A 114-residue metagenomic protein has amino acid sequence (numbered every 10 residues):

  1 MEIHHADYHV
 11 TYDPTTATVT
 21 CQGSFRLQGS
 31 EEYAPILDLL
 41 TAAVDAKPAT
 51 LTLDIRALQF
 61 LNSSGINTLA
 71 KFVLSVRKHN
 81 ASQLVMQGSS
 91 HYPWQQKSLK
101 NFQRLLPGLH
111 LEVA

Functional and structural regions predicted by a protein language model:
M1-D38: STAS-typified acidic loop motif
T11-D13, Q22, R56, Q87 (+1 more regions): A structural detector for beta-sheet-dominated domains
T16, A46-T50, H79-Q83: A general structural motif
Q28, L58-L61, H91-W94: Glycine-/small-residue-rich active-site loops that bind phosphorylated ligands and cofactors
S30-A34, S63-I66, Q96-L99: Conserved strand-to-helix beginnings and helix N-cap segments that scaffold or border functional pockets
A34-T41, I66-A70: Amphipathic, non-transmembrane alpha-helical secondary structure
L40-S64, Q87: Short, glycine-/small-residue-enriched flexible loop/hinge segments at domain edges that mediate gating
T68-A114: Amphipathic, Lys/Arg-enriched alpha-helical "gate/interface" segment within cytosolic domains that mediates
